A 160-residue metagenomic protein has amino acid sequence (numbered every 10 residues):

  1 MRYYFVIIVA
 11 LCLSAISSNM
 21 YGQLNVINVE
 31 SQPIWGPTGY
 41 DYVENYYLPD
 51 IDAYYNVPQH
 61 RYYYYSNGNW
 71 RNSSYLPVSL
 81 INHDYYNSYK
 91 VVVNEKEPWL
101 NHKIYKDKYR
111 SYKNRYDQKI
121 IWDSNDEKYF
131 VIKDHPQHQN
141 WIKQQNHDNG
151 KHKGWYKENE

Functional and structural regions predicted by a protein language model:
M1-Y4: Positively charged n-region of N-terminal signal peptides that target proteins for export
L11-C12, K157: Intrinsically disordered and other compositionally biased segments
S14-S17: N-terminal signal peptide c-region/cleavage motif recognized by signal peptidases
L24-N159: Low-complexity segments
